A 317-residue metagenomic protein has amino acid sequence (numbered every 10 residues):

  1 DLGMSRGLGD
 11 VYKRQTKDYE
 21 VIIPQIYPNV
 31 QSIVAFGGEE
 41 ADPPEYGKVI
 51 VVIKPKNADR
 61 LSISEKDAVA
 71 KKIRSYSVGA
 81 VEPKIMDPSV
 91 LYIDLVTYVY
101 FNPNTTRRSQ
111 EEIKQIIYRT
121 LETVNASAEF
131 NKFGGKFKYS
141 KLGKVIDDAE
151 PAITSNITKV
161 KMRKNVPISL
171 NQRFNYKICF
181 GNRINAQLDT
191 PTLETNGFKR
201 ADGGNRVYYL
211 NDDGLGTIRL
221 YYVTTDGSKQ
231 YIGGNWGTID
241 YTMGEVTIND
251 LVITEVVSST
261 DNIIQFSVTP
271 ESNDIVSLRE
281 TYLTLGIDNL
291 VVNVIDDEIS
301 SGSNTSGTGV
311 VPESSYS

Functional and structural regions predicted by a protein language model:
D1-Y12: Single conserved hydrophobic/aromatic residue that forms the stacking wall/gate of nucleotide- or nucleobase-binding
K13-E129, F133: Carbohydrate-recognition loop of C-type lectin domains
P28-N29, A41-P43, F137-V145, A149-V166 (+3 more regions): Short loop/turn elements at secondary-structure junctions
A58-L61, P103-R108, D148, A152-T154 (+2 more regions): Short beta-strands and strand-coil junctions in structured, solvent-facing domains, enriched
E111-G197, D202: An aromatic-glycine-centered, glycine-rich loop/turn in mixed alpha/beta architecture
P191-Y231: Structural flexibility/helix-modulation signal
L215, T224-S317: Surface-exposed interaction regions enriched in Ser/Thr/Asp/Glu that occur as long low-complexity tracts or repetitive
